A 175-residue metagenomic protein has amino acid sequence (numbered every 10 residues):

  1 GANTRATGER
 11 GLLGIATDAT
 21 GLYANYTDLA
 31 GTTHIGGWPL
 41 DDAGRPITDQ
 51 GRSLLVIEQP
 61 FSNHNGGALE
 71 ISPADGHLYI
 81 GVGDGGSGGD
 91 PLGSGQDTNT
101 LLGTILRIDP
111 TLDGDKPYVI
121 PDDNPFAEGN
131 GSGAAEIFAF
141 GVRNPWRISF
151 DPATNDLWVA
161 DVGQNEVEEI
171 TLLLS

Functional and structural regions predicted by a protein language model:
G1-G89, R147-V167: Acidic, Gly/Ser/Thr-rich repeat motifs that build Ca2+-stabilized beta-propeller blades
R5, R10-L12, A74-H77, D84-S175: Beta-propeller domain segments
